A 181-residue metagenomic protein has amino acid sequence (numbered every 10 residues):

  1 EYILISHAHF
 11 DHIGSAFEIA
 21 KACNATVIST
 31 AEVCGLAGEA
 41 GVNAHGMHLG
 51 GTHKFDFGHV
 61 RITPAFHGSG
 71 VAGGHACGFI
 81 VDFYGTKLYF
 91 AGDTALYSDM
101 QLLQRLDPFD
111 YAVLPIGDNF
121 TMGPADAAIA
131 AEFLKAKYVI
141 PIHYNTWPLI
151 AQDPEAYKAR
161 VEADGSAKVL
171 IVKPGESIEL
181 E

Functional and structural regions predicted by a protein language model:
E1-G38, N43-H45, L106-V113: Active-site metal-binding motif and surrounding structural segment of the metallo-beta-lactamase
I5, R61-T63, L114, P141: Redox-cofactor binding/interface segments in oxidoreductases and associated redox assembly factors
H7-H12, H67, F90, H143: Histidine-centered active-site/metal-ligand motif
I13-A16, A37-E39, D99-Q101, G123-P124 (+2 more regions): Short glycine-/acidic-enriched loop or helix-start segments at secondary-structure transitions that form or flank
F17-A20, V42-N43, H75, L103-L106 (+2 more regions): Short, glycine/charged-enriched secondary-structure capping and boundary segments
T26, G38-T52, A128, E132-E181: Binuclear metal-ion centers of metallo-dependent hydrolases, dominated by the metallo-beta-lactamase
G46-D107, M122, P174-E181: Core dinuclear metal-dependent hydrolase active-site scaffold
V81-K137, I142-L149: Metallo-beta-lactamase
